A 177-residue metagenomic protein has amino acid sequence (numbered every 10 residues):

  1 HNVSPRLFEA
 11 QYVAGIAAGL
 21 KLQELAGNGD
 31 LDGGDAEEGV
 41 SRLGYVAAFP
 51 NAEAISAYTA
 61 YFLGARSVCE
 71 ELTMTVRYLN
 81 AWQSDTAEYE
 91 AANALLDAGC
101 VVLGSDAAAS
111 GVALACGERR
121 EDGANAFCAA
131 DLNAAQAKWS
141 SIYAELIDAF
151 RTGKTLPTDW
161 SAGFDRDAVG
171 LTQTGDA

Functional and structural regions predicted by a protein language model:
H1-A177: A residue-level marker of the well-folded mature domains of exported/periplasmic proteins
